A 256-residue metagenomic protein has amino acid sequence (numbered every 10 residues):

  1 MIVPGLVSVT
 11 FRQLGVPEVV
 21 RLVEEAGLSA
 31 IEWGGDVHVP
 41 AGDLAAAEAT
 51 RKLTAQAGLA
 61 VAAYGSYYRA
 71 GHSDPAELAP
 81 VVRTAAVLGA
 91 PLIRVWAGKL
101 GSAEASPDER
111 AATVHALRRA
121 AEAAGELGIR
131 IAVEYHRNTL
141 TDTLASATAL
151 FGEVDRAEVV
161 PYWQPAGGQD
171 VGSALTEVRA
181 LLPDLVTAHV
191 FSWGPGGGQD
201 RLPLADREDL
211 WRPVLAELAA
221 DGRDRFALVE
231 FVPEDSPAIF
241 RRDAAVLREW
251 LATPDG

Functional and structural regions predicted by a protein language model:
M1-A90, R156, P183, A244-G256: N-terminal pre-domain/capping segments
V9-V16, G34-A46, Y68-A76, G101-A105 (+5 more regions): Acidic-and-aromatic substrate-binding clefts and catalytic sites of carbohydrate-active enzymes
V16-V20, A47-R51, L78-V82, V114-A121 (+5 more regions): Generic structural signal for well-ordered alpha-helices, preferentially at hydrophobic/aromatic core positions
P17-E18, Q56, A60, A70-P161 (+1 more regions): Active-site acidic/histidine proton-transfer and metal-coordination neighborhood in alpha/beta enzyme cores
A30, L92, T187, R225-F226: Residues at the N-termini of beta-strands
A30-W33, Y64, A121-W211: Acidic/histidine-rich catalytic cores of soluble enzymes
G34, Y67, W96, F191 (+1 more regions): Conserved residues at the C-terminal ends of beta-strands
L210-V214, A220, F226-A227: H/E-rich (His + Asp/Glu) clusters that bind or coordinate divalent metals
